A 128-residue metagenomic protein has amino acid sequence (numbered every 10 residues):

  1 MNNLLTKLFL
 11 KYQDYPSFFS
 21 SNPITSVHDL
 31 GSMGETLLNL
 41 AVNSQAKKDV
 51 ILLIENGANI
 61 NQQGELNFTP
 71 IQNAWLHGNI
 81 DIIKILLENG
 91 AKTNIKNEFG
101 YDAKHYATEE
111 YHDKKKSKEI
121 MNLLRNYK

Functional and structural regions predicted by a protein language model:
M1-L10, D14-I24, H28: Terminal domain-start segments
N2-T6, D29-L37, Q63-T69, K96-D102: Ankyrin-repeat boundary/"N-cap" motif
L8-Y12, L40-A46, N73-N79, Y106-K114: Ankyrin repeat A-helix N-terminal signature
Y12-N22, A46-I54, N79-L87, K114-R125: Ankyrin repeat structural motif
G31-L66: Alpha-helical adaptor scaffolds
G64-D102: Ankyrin-repeat and related helical/solenoid repeat scaffolds used for protein-protein interactions
T93-K128: Leucine-rich solenoid repeat scaffolds
